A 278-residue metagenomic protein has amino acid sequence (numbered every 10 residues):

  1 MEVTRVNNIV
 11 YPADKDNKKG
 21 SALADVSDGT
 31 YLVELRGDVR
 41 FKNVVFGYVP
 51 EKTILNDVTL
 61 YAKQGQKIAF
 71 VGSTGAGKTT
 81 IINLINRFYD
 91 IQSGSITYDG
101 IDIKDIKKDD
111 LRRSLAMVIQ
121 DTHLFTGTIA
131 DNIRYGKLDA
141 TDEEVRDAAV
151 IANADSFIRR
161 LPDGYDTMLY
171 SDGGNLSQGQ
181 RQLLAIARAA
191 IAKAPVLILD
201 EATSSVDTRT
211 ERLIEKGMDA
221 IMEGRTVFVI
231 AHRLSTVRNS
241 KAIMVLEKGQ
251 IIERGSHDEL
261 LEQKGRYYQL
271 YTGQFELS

Functional and structural regions predicted by a protein language model:
M1-I9, D16: Cytosolic ends of transmembrane helices, especially the final helix of ABC transmembrane type-1 domains
I9-P12, D163: Flexible, glycine-biased helix-capping/connector loops in cytosolic signal-transduction modules
K18-S278: ABC-type nucleotide-binding domain
